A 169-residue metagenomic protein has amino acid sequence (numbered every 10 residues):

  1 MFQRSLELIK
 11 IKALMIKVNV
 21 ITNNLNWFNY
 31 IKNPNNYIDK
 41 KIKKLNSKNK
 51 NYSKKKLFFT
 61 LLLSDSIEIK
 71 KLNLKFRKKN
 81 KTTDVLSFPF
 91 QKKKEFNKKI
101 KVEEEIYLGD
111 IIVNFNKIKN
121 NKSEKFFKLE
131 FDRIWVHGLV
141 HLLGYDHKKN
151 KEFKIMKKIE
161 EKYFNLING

Functional and structural regions predicted by a protein language model:
F2-I134, V140-G169: An acidic/histidine-cluster motif and surrounding catalytic segment that typifies divalent-metal-assisted enzyme active
